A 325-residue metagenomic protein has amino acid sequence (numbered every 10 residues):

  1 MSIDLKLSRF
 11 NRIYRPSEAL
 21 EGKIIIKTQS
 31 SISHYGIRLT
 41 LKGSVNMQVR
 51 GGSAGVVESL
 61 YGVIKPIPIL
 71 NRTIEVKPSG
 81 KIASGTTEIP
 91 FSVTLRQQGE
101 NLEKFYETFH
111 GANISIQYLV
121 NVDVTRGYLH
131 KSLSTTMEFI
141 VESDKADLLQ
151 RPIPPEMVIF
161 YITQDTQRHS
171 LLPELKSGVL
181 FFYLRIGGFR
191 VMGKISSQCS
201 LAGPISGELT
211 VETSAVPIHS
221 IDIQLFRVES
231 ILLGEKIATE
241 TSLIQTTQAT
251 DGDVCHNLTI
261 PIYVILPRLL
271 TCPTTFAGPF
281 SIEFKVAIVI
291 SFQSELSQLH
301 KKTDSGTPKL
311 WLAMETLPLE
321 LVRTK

Functional and structural regions predicted by a protein language model:
M1-K325: C-terminal beta-sandwich interaction modules and adjacent acidic, Ser/Thr/Pro/Gly-rich low-complexity tails used
